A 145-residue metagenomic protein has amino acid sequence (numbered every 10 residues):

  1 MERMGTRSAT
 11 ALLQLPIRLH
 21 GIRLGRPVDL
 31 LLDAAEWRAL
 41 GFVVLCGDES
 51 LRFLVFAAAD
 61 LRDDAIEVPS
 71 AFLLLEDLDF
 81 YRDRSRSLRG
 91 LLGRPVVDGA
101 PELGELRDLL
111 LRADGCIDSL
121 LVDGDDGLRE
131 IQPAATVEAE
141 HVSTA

Functional and structural regions predicted by a protein language model:
M1-A145: Peripheral interaction segments used for macromolecular assembly
